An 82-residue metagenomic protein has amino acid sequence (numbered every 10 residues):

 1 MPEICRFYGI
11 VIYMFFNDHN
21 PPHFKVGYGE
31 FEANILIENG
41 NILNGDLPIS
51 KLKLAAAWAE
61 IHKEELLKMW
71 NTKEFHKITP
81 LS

Functional and structural regions predicted by a protein language model:
M1-P22: Short, charged/polar N-terminal "headpieces" of proteins
P2-R6, P48, A59: A generic short-segment signal for beta-strand/edge and adjacent turn/coil regions
E3, E30-E32, E38, E60 (+2 more regions): Glutamate identity and glutamate-enriched acidic tracts
I4, N41-N44, I78-L81: Generic preference for hydrophobic/aromatic residues in regular secondary structure cores
C5, M14-F15, I35, W58 (+2 more regions): Aromatic-enriched hydrophobic runs in primary sequence
F15-I49: A short, structured beta-strand/loop element
K53-S82: C-terminal structural segments of small proteins and small subunits
